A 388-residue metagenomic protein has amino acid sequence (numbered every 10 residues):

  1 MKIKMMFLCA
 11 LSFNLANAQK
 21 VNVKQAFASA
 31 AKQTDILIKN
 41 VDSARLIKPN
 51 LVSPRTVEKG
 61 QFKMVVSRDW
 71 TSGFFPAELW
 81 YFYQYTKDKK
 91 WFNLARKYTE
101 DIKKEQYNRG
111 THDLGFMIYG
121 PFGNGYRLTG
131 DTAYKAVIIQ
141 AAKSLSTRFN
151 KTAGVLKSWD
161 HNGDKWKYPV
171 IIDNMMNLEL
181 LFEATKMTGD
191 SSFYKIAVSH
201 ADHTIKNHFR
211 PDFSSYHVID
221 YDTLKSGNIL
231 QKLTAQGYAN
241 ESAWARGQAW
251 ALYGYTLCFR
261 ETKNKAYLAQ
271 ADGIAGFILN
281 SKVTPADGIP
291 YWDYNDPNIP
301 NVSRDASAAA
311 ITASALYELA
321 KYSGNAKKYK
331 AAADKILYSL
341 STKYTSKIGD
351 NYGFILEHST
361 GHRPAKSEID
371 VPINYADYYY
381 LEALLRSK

Functional and structural regions predicted by a protein language model:
M1-N22: Bacterial Sec-dependent N-terminal signal peptides
Q19-K388: Glycan-recognition and catalytic cores of secretory/periplasmic carbohydrate-active enzymes
